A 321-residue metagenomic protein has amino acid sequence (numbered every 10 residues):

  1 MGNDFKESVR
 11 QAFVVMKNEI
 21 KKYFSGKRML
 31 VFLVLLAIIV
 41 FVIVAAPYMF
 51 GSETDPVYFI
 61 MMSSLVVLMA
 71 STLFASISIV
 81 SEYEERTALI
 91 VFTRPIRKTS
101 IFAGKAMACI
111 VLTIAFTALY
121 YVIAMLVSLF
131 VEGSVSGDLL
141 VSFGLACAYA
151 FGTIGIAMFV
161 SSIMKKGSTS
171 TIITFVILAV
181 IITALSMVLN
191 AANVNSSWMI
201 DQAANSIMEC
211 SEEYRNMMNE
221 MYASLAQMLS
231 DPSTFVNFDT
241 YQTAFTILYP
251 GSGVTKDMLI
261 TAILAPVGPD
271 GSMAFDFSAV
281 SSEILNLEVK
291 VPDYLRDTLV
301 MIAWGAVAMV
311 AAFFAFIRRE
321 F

Functional and structural regions predicted by a protein language model:
M1-S81, S162, T234-D239, T243-F321: Hydrophobic alpha-helical transmembrane segments
D4-K6, L36-S78, A103-V176, I182 (+5 more regions): Secretory targeting signals
E19, R86-T87, F159: Short, hydrophobic/aromatic alpha-helical segments in well-folded domains
E84, A88-A103: Interfacial "coupling" helices/loops that link adjacent transmembrane helices in transporter permeases
S196-S233, N237-D239, T243-I247, G251 (+2 more regions): Extracytoplasmic/periplasmic ligand-binding sensor domains of two-pass membrane signal-transduction receptors
